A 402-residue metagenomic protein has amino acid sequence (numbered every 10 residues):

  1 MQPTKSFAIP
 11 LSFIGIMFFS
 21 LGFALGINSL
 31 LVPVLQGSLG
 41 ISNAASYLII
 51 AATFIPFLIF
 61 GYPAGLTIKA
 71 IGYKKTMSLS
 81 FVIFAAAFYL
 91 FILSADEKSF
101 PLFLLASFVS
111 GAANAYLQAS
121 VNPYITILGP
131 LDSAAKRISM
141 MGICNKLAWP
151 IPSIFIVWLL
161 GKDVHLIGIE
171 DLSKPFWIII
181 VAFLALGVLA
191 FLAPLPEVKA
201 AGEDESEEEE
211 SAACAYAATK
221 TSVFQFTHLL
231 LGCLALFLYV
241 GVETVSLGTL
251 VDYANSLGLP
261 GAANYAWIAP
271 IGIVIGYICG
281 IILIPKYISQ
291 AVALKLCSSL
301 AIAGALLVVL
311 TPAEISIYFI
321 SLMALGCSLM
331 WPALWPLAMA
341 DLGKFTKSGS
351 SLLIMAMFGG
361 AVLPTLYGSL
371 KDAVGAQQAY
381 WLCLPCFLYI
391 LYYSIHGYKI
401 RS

Functional and structural regions predicted by a protein language model:
I9-L39, N122, S246-A254: Extracytoplasmic
N28-V32, T221-W267: Extracytoplasmic gate region of multi-pass secondary transporters
L48-L66, W267, I271-G280: Central cavity-lining transmembrane alpha-helices of secondary-active solute carriers, predominantly the Major
V82-E97, S299-P312: C-terminal ends and interior cores of transmembrane alpha-helices in multi-pass membrane transporters/permeases
F100-L117, I315-M330: Hydrophobic core of transmembrane alpha-helices in multi-pass small-molecule transporters, especially MFS/SLC-type
Y116-P130, S328-G343: Intracellular juxtamembrane helix-capping segments at the cytosolic ends of symmetry-related transmembrane helices
L131-D132, R137-L195: Helix-loop-helix hairpin linking two adjacent transmembrane segments in secondary transporters
